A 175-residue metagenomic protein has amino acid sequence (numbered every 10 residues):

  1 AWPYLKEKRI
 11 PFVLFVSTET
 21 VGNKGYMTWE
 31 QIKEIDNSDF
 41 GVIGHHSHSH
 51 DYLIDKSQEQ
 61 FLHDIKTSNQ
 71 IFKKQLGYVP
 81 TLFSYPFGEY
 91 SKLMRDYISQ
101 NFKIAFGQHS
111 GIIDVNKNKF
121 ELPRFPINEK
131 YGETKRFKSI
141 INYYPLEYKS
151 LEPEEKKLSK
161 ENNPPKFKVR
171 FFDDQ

Functional and structural regions predicted by a protein language model:
W2-E30, D39, Q100, G111 (+1 more regions): Terminal accessory/targeting
W2-L93, N116-P123: Metal-dependent polysaccharide deacetylase catalytic core of the NodB/CE4 family, i.e., the active-site-bearing domain
G44, Q75, A105, V169-R170: Glycine-centered structural positions embedded in regular secondary structure
T67, F72-L76, Y97-S110: Catalytic-core region of carbohydrate-active enzymes that cleave or remodel glycosidic bonds
L82-S84, H109, E129: Conserved NTP-handling cores and scaffolds of large molecular machines
Y85-P86, F106, Q175: Long, contiguous hydrophobic alpha-helical segments, chiefly transmembrane helices and signal peptides
